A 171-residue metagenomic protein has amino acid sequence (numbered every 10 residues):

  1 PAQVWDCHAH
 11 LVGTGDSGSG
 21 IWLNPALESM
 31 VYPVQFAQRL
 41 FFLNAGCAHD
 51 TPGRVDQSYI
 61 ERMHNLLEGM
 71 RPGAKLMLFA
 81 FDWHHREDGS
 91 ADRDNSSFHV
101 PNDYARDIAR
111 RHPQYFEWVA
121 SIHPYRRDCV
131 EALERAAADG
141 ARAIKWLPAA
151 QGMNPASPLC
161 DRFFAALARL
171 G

Functional and structural regions predicted by a protein language model:
P1-G171: Helix-coil boundary/capping segments in enzymes
